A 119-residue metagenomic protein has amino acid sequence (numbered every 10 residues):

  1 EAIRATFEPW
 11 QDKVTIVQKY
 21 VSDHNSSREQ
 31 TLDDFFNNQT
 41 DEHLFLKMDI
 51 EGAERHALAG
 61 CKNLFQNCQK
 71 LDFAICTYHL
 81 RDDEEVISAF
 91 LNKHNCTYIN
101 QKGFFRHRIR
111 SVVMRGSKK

Functional and structural regions predicted by a protein language model:
E1-K119: Phosphate/nucleotide-binding beta-alpha loop and adjacent structural elements of enzyme active sites
